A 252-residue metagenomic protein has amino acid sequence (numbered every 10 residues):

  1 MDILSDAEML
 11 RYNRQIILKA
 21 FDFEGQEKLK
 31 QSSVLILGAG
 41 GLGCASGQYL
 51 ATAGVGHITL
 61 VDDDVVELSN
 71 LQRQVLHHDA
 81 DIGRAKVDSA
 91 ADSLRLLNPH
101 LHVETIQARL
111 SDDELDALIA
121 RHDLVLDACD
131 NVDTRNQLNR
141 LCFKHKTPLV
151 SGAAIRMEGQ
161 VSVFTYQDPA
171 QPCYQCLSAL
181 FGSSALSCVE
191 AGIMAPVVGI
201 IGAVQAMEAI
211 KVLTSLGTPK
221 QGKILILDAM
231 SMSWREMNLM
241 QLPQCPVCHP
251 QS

Functional and structural regions predicted by a protein language model:
M1-S252: Adenine nucleotide-associated cytosolic modules
